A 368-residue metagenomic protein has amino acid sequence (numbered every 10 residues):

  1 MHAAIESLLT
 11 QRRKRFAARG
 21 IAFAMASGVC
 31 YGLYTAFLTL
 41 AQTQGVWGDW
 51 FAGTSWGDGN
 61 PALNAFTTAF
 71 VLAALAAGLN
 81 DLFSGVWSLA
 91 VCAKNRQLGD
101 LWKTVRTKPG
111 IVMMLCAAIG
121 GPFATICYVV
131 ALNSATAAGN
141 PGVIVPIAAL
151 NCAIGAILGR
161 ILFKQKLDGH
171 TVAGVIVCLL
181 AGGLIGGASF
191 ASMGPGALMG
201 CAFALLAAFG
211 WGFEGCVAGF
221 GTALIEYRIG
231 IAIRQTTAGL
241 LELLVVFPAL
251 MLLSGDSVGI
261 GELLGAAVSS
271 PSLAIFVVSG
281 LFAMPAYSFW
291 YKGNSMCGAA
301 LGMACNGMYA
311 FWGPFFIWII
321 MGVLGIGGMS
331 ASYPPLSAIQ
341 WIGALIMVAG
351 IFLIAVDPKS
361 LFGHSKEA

Functional and structural regions predicted by a protein language model:
M1-I119, Y128-V129, S134, L167-I176 (+6 more regions): Membrane-interface interhelical linkers
S27, A117, A148-N151, A207 (+2 more regions): Structural signature of transmembrane alpha-helices in multi-pass secondary transporters
V29, L33, V86, F123 (+5 more regions): Residue positions within transmembrane alpha-helices of multi-pass solute transporters
Y34, F123-C127, N151-L158, V177-I185 (+1 more regions): Membrane-embedded alpha-helical core segments of multi-pass
T35-T39, Y128-V129, G155, E214-G219 (+3 more regions): Interfacial helix-capping/hinge residues at the ends of transmembrane alpha-helices
L75-G78, L82, I119, T125-K166 (+2 more regions): Specific alpha-helical transmembrane segments that line the substrate/conduction pathway and gating interfaces
C178-G187, E242-V246, G313-P314, W318: Aromatic-anchored segments of alpha-helical transmembrane domains
